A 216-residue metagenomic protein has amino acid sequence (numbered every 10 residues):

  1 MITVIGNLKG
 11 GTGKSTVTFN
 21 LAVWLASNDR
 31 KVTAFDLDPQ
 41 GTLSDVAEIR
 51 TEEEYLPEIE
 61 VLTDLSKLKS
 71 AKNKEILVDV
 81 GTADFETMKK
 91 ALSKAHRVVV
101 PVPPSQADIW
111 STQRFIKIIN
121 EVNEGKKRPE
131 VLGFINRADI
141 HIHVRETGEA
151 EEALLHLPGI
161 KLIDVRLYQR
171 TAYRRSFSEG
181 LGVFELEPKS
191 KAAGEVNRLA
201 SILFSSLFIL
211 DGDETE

Functional and structural regions predicted by a protein language model:
I2-L8, T12, F19, V23-K89 (+4 more regions): P-loop/Walker-type NTP enzyme "switch/lid" segment
A34, V78, V100, G133-I135: Structural beta-sheet core signal
T87-Q106: Inter-motif core of Ras-like GTPase G domains
P103, E130-R145, V165-R174, V196: G-domain G4 guanine-recognition motif of GTPases
T112-R128, N136: Conserved C-terminal guanine-recognition region of P-loop GTPase G domains, centered on the G4
E151-G182: Beta-strand-loop-alpha "switch" segments that mediate conformational coupling across diverse proteins
F177-G194: C-terminal boundary of histidine-terminating zinc-finger modules
